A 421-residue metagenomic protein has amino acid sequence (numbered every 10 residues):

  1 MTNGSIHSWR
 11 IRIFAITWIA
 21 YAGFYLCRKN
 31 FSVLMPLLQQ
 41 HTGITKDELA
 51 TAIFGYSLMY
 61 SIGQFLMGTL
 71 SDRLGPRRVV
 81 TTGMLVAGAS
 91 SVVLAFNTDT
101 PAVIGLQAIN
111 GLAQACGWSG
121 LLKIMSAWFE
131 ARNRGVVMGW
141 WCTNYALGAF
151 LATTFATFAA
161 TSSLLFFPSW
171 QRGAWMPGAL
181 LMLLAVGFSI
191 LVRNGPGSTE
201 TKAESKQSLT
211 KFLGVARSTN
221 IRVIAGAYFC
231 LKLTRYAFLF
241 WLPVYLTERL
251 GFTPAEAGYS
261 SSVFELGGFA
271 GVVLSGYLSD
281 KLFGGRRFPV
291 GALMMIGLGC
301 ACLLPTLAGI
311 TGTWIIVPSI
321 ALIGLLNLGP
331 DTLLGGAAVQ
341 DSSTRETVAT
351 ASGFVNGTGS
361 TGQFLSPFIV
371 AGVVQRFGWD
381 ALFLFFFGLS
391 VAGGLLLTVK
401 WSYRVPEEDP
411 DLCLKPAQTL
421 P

Functional and structural regions predicted by a protein language model:
F31-M35, S218-V273, D331, S366: Extracytoplasmic gate region of multi-pass secondary transporters
G43, G75, F96-P101, G251 (+1 more regions): Helix-breaking motifs and short loop linkers at transmembrane-helix boundaries and internal kinks in secondary membrane
I62-T100: Conserved MFS/SLC helix-loop-helix module at the cytosolic interface between two early adjacent transmembrane helices
R73-M84, D280-M295: Cytoplasmic membrane-interface "Motif A"-like loop-to-helix N-cap segments of 12-TM Major Facilitator Superfamily
L85-T98, I296-I310: C-terminal ends and interior cores of transmembrane alpha-helices in multi-pass membrane transporters/permeases
L106-N144: Cytoplasmic helix-loop-helix junction between adjacent transmembrane helices in 12-TM secondary transporters
W141-L191: Helix-loop-helix hairpin linking two adjacent transmembrane segments in secondary transporters
I190-T210, E408-K415: Flexible cytoplasmic inter-helical loops of multi-pass small-molecule transporters
